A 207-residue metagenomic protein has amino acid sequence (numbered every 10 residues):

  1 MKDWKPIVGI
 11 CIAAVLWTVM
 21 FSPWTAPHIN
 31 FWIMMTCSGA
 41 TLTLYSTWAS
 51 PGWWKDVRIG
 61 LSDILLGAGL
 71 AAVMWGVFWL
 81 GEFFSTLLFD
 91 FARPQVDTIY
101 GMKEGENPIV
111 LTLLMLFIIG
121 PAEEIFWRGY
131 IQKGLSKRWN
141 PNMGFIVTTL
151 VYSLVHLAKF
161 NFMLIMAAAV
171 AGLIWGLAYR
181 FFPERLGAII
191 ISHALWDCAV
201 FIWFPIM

Functional and structural regions predicted by a protein language model:
K2-G52: Alpha-helical transmembrane segments in multi-pass membrane proteins
I7-V8, I64-G69, I109, L113 (+3 more regions): Hydrophobic alpha-helical transmembrane segments
P23-I29, V155-M163: Membrane-interface helix caps and helix-loop-helix hairpins in membrane proteins
I33-T41, I109-L113, M166-I174: Membrane-embedded alpha-helical segments of multi-pass membrane proteins, especially the transmembrane helices
W53-I119: Juxtamembrane helix-loop-helix connectors linking adjacent transmembrane helices in multi-pass membrane enzymes
E123-V147, R180-E184: Membrane-interface helix/loop boundary segments of multi-pass membrane proteins
G144-H156, G172, A194: Small-polar-interrupted transmembrane alpha-helices in polytopic inner-membrane proteins
L164-M207: Functionally important transmembrane alpha-helices
